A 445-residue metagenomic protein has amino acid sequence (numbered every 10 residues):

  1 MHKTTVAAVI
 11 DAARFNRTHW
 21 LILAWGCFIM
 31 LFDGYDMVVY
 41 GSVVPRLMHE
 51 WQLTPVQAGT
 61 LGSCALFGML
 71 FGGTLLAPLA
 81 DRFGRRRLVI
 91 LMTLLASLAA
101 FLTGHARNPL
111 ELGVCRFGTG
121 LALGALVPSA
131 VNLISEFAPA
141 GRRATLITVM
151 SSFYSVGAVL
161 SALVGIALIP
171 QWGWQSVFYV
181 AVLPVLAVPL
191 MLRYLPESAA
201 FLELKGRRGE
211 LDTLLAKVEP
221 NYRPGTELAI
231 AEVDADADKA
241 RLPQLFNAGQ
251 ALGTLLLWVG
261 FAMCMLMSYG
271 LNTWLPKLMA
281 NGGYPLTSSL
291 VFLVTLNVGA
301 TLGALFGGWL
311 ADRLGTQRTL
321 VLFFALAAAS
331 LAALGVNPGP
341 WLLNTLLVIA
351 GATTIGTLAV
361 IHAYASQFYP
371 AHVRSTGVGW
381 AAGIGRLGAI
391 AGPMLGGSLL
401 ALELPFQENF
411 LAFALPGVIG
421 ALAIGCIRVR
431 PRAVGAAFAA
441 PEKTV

Functional and structural regions predicted by a protein language model:
M1-A12, Y194-G253, G435-V445: Intracellular cytosolic loops and amphipathic helices of Major Facilitator Superfamily
M1-Y35: Cytosolic juxtamembrane N-terminal segment immediately preceding the first transmembrane helix of multi-pass
Y40-G41, F246-A304: Extracytoplasmic gate region of multi-pass secondary transporters
Q52, G84, H105-E111, P139 (+2 more regions): Helix-breaking motifs and short loop linkers at transmembrane-helix boundaries and internal kinks in secondary membrane
F71-P109: Conserved MFS/SLC helix-loop-helix module at the cytosolic interface between two early adjacent transmembrane helices
A99, L110-G118, W341-I349: Paired small-residue
Y154-P196, A200-E203: Helix-loop-helix hairpin linking two adjacent transmembrane segments in secondary transporters
P170-V182, A401-L415: A membrane-interface helix-boundary motif in multi-pass transporters
